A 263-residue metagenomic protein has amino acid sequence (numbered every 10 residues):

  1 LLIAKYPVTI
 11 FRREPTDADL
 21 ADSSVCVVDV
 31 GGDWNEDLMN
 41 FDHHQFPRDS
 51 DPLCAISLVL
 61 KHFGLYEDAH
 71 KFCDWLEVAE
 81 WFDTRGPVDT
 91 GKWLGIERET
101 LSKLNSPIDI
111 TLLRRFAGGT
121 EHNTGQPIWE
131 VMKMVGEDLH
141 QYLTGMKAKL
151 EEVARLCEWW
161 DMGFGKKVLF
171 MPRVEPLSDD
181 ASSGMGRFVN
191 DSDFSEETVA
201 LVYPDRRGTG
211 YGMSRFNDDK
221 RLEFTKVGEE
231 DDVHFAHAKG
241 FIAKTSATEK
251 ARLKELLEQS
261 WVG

Functional and structural regions predicted by a protein language model:
L1-G118, H122, E175-N190, S195-E196 (+1 more regions): Replace "Mg2+/Mn2+-dependent" with "divalent metal-dependent
E121-F188: Active-site rim beta-loop-alpha module in soluble metabolic enzymes
E152-E158, F194-L201: Short small/polar-residue motifs
